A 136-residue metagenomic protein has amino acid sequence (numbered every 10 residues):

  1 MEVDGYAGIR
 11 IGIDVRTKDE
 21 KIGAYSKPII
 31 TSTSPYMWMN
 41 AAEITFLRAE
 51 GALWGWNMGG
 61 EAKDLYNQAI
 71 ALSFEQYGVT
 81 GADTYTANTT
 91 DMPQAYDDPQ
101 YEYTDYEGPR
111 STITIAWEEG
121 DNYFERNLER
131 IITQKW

Functional and structural regions predicted by a protein language model:
E2-W136: Acidic/polar-rich alpha-helix caps and helix-coil junctions
